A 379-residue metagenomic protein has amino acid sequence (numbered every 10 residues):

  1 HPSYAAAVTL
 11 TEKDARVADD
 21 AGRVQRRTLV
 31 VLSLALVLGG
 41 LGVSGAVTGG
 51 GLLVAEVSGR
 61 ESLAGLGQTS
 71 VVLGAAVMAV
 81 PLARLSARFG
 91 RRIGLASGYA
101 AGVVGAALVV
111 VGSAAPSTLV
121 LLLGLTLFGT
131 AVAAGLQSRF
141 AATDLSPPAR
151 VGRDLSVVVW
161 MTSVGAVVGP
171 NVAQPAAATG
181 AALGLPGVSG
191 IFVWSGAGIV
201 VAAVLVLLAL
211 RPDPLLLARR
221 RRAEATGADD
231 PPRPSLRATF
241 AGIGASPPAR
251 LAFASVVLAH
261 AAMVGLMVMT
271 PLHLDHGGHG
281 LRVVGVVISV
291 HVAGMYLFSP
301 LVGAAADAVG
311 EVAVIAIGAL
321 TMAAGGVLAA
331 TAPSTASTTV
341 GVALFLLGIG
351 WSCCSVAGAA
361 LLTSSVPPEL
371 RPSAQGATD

Functional and structural regions predicted by a protein language model:
T9-R26, R211-F253: Juxtamembrane intracellular "pre-TM" segments in multi-pass secondary transporters
V37, T118-A133, T339-C353: Hydrophobic core of transmembrane alpha-helices in multi-pass small-molecule transporters, especially MFS/SLC-type
G50, A133-P147, C353-V366: Intracellular juxtamembrane helix-capping segments at the cytosolic ends of symmetry-related transmembrane helices
M78-R91, L297-E311: Helix-to-loop junctions at the C-terminal end of transmembrane segments in multipass secondary transporters
A100-A115, T321-S334: C-terminal ends and interior cores of transmembrane alpha-helices in multi-pass membrane transporters/permeases
L125-M161: Cytoplasmic helix-loop-helix junction between adjacent transmembrane helices in 12-TM secondary transporters
A173-Q174, A178, G196-A223: C-terminal membrane-cytosol helix-exit motif in multi-pass small-molecule transporters
F298, A306, V312-G358: C-terminal transmembrane helical hairpin of 12-TM major facilitator-type secondary transporters
